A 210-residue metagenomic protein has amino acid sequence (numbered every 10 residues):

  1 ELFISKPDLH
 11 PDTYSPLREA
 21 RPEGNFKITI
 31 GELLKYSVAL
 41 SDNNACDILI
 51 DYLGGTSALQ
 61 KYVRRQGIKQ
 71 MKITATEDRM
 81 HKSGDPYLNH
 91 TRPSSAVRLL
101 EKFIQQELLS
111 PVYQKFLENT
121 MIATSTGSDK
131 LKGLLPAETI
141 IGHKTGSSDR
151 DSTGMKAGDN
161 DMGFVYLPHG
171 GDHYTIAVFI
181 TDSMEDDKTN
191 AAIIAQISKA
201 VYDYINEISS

Functional and structural regions predicted by a protein language model:
E1-H10, T56, S110-Y113: Short, well-structured active-site flanking segments
E1-S5, S37, I176: Active-site SXXK
L9-I48, T56: Conserved catalytic neighborhood of penicillin-recognizing serine enzymes
T13, F26, D47-L108: Mid-domain, small-residue-enriched loop/turn segments at the edges of structured enzyme/sensor domains
T29-L33, L40-C46, T76-G84, I180-M184: Flexible glycine/proline-enriched surface loops and loop-helix/loop-strand junctions
L33-V38, L49, Y62-V63, L100 (+1 more regions): Short alpha-helical scaffolding segments that buttress acidic/His motifs in well-ordered protein cores
Y36, Q70-T74, T175-V178: Structural recognition of the beta-strand scaffold that forms the well-ordered cores of secreted hydrolase catalytic
D51-Y52, T56, R98-K130, L134-T139 (+1 more regions): Structured C-terminal helix/loop/strand segments within mature extracytoplasmic catalytic/sensor domains
